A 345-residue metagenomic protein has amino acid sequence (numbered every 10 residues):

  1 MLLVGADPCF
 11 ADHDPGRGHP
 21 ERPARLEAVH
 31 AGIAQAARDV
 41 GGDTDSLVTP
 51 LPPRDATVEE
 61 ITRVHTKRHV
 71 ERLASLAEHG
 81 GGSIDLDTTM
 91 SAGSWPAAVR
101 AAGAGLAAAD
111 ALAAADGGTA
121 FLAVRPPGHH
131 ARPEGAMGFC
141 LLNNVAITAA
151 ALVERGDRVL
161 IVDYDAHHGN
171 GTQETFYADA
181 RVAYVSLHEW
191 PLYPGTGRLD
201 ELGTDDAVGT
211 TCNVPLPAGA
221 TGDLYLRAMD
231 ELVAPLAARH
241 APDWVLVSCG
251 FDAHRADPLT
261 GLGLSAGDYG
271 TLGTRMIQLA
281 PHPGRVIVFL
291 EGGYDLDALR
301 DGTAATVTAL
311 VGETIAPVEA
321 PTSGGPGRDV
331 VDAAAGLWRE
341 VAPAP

Functional and structural regions predicted by a protein language model:
M1-T62: N-terminal low-complexity, Ser/Thr- and acidic-residue-enriched intrinsically disordered segments
L3-V4, R72-P345: A general "terminal functional-core" signal
A37-D39, H69, A114: Short amphipathic alpha-helical segments with coiled-coil-like heptad repeat character
R54-E78: Charged, often glycine-rich, active-site loop that binds/positions anionic groups
